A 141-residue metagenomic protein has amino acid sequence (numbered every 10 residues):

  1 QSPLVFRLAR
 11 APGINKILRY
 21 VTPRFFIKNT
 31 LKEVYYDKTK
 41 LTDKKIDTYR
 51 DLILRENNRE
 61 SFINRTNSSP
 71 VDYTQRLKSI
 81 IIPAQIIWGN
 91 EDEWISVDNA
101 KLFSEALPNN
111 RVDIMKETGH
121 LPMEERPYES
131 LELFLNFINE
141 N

Functional and structural regions predicted by a protein language model:
Q1-K16: Flexible "cap/lid" loop of the alpha/beta hydrolase fold
R19-S79: Conserved alpha/beta-hydrolase catalytic His-Asp/Glu region
T42, E93-N99: Conserved alpha/beta-hydrolase "acid-adjacent" motif
L54, D92-I95, G119-P122: Glycosyltransferase donor-binding loop in the core domain
K78-I81, A106-L107: Short, conserved loop/helix-junction motifs that constitute active-site signature segments in enzyme catalytic cores
I80, I86-W88, D92: Short beta-strand/loop motif that positions the catalytic acidic residue of the alpha/beta-hydrolase fold
K101-N110: Active-site-adjacent alpha-helix of alpha/beta-hydrolase-fold enzymes
N110-N141: Catalytic active-site module of serine/aspartate enzymes centered on a nucleophile-bearing elbow/loop
